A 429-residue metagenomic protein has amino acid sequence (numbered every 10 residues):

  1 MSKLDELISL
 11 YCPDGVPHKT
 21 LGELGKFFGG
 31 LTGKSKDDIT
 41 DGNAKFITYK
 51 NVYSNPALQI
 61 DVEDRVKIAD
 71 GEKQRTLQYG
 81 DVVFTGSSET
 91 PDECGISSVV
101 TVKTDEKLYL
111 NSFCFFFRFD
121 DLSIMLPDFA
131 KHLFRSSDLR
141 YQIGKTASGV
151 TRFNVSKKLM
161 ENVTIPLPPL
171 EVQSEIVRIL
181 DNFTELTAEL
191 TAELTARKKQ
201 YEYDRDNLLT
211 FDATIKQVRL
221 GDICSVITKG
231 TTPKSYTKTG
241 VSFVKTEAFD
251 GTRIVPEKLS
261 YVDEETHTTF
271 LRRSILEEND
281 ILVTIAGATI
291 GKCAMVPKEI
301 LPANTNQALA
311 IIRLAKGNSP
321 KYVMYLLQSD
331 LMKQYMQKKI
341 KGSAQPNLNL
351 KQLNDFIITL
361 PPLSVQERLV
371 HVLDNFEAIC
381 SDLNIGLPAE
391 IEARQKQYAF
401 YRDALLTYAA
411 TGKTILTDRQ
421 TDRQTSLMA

Functional and structural regions predicted by a protein language model:
M1-A429: Charged, alpha-helix-forming regions
